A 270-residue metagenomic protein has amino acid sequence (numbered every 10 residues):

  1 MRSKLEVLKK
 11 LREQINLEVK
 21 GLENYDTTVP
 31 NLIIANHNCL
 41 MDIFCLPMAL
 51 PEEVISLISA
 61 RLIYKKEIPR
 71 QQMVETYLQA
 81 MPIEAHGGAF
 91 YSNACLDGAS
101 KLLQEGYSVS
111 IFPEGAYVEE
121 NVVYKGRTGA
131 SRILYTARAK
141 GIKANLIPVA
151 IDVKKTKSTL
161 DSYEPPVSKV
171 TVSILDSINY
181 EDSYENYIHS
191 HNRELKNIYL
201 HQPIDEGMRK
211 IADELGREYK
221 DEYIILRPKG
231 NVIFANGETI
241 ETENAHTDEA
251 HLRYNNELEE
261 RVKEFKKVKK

Functional and structural regions predicted by a protein language model:
M1-Q14, K66-Q79, N93, E164-P165: Alpha-helical membrane-targeting segments
K4-H37: Helix-to-loop junction immediately C-terminal to a conserved catalytic motif
I15, G88-N93, R127: A conditional alpha-helix N-cap/helix-loop micro-motif detector
T27-A89: Catalytic core of membrane glycerolipid acyltransferases/transacylases, capturing the structured, soluble-facing
P30-L32, S108-F112, N145-I147: Residue-level preference for the first positions of well-ordered beta-strands
K101-S131: Catalytic-site beta-strand/loop segments enriched in glycine and acidic/polar residues
N121-E194, I198, I224-T247, L252: A cross-family acyltransferase "interaction/gating" segment
N244-K270: C-terminal non-catalytic accessory extensions
